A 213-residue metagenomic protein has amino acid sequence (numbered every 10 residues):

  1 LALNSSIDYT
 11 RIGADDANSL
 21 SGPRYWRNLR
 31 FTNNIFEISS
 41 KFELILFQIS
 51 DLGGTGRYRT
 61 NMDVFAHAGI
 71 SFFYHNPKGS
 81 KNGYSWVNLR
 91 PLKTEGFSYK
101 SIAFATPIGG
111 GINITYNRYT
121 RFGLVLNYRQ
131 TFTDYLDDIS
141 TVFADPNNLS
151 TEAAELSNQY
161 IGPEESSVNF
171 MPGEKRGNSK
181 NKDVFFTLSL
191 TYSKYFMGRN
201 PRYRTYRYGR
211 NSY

Functional and structural regions predicted by a protein language model:
L1-F36, S71-A105, T115, Y119 (+3 more regions): Primarily recognizes Gram-negative and organellar outer-membrane beta-barrels
E37, D63: Amphipathic alpha-helical recognition patches that constitute DNA-binding helices
S39-L52: Internal transmembrane alpha-helix with an interfacial aromatic "cap," most often the third helix
S40, A66, I108-G110, L126 (+1 more regions): Membrane-embedded beta-strands of outer-membrane beta-barrel proteins, especially the hydrophobic/small aromatic
E43-I45, G111-N113, S193: Transmembrane beta-barrel domains of outer membrane proteins
S50-T60: Short helix/loop segment immediately N-terminal to the Walker
V64-S71: Hydrophobic alpha-helical segments of small multi-pass membrane proteins
